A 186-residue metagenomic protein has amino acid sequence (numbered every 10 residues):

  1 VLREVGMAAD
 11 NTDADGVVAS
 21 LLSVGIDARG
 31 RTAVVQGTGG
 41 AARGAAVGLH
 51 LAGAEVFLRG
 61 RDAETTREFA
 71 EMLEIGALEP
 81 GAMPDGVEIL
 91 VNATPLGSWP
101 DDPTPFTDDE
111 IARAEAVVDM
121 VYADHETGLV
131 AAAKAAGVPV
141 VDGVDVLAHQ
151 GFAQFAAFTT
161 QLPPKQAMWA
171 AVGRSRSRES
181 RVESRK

Functional and structural regions predicted by a protein language model:
V1-R31: Glycine/small-residue-rich loop that forms an oxyanion/phosphate-binding "nest" at active or ligand-binding sites
L2, G6-M7, F57, F155-P163: Short beta-strand and adjoining strand-loop segment in the mid-core of the Rossmann-like NAD(P)-dependent dehydrogenase
N11, G30-H50, G60: Glycine-rich adenosine-cofactor-binding loop
T32, A54-F57, A116: Residues at the starts of beta-strands that form the adenosine-phosphate
L51-E55, A135-V138: Conserved S-adenosyl-L-methionine
A52-L73: NAD(P)-binding Rossmann-fold cofactor-contacting core
M72-V141: Rossmann-like adenosine-cofactor binding region
M120-R181: Adenosine-phosphate binding glycine-rich loop
